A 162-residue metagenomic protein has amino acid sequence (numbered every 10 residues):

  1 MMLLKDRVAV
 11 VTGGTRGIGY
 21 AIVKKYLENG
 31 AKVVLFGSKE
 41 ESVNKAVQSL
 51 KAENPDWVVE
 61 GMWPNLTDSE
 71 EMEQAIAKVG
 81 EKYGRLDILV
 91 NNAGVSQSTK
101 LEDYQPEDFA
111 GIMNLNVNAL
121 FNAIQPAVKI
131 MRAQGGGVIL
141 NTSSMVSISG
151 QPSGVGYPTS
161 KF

Functional and structural regions predicted by a protein language model:
V8, T15-G17: Conserved glycine-rich cofactor-binding loop
N29-K45: Conserved glycine-rich Rossmann-like NAD(P)H-binding loop of the short-chain dehydrogenase/reductase
V47, K51, E60-W63, S69-G84: Conserved amphipathic alpha-helix within the SDR
K100-L101, D108-A110: Substrate-binding pocket helix/loop in short-chain dehydrogenase/reductase
E102, S149-V155: Active-site loop immediately N-terminal to the catalytic Tyr-X3-Lys motif of short-chain dehydrogenase/reductase
I124, S160: Active-site helix of classical SDR
S144: Residue(s) in the substrate-gating loop at a strand-loop-helix junction that position the organic substrate next
